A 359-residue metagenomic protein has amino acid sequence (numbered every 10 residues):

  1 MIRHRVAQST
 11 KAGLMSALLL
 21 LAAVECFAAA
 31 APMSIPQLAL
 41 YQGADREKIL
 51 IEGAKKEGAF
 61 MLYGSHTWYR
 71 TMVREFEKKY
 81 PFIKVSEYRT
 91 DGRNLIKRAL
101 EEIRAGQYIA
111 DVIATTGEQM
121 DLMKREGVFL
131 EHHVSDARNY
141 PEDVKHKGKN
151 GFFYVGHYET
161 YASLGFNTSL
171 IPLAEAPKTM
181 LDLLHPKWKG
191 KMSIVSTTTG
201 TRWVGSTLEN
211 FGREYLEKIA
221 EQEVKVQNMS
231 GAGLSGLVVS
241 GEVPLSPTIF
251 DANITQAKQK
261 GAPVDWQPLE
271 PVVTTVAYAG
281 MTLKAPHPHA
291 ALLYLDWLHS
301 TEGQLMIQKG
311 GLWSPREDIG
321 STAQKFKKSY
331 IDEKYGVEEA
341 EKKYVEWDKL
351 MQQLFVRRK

Functional and structural regions predicted by a protein language model:
A44-K55, S65-K84, K309: Short, polar/charged alpha-helical segment
M61-R74, V85-I103, Y108-E242: Extracytoplasmic ligand-binding site segments that recognize negatively charged/polar headgroups
Q119-L122, L245-P263: A ligand-binding cleft/hinge motif common to bilobed small-molecule-binding domains
F129-R138, F152-V155, K258-V273, T282-A285: Short beta-strand->loop
S163-L170, T275-H287, M306-I307: A bilobed periplasmic-binding-protein/Venus flytrap-type ligand-binding module shared by bacterial periplasmic
W188-V195, T199, L298-G320: Periplasmic-binding protein-like
Y215-I219, A277, P286-L298, M306-K309: Short amphipathic alpha-helical coupling segments at ligand-binding clamshell hinges and other catalytic/signaling
Q304-K359: C-terminal capping/gating helix-and-loop segments adjacent to ligand/active sites or protein-protein/ligand interfaces
